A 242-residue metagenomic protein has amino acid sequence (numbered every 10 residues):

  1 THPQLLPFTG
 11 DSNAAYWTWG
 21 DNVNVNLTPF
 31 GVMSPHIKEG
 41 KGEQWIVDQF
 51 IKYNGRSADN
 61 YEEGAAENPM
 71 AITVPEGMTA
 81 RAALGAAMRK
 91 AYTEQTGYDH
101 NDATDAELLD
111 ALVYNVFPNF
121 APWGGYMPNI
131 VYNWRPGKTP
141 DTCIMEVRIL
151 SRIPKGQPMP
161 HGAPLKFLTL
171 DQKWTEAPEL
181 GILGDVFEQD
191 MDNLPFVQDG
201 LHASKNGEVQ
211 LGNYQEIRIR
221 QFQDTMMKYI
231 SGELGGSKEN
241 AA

Functional and structural regions predicted by a protein language model:
T1-A242: C-terminal catalytic domain of Rieske-type non-heme iron oxygenases
